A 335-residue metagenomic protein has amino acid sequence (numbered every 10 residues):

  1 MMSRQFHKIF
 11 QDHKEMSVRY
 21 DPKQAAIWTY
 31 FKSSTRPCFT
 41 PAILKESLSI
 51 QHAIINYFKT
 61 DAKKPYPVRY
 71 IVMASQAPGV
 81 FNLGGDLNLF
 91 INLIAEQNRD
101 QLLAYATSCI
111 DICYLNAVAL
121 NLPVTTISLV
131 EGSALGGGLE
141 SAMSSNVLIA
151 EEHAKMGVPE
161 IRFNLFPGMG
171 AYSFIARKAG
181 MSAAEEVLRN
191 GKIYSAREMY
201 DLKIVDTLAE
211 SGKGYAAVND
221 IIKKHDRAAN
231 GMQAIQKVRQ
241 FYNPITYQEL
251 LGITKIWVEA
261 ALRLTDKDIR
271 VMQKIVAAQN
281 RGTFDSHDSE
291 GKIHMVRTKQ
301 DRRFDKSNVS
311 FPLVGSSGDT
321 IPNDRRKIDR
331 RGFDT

Functional and structural regions predicted by a protein language model:
M1-V72: Conserved CoA-thioester-binding segment of acyl-CoA-metabolizing enzymes
D12, V18, S33, A117-S133 (+3 more regions): Crotonase-fold acyl-CoA enzyme core
S47-Q97, D111-I127, H153-A154: A structural preference for short, pocket-lining loop segments at secondary-structure junctions
M73, D86, S141-M143, M199: Hydrophobic/aromatic residues within transmembrane alpha-helices of multi-pass small-molecule transporters
I94-A106: A short acidic, glycine-rich active-site loop that binds or catalyzes chemistry on phosphate/adenosine moieties
D206-V271: C-terminal long alpha-helix characteristic of the crotonase
Q279-M295: Patatin-like phospholipase
R297-R303, S307, D319-T320, R325-R326 (+1 more regions): N-terminal helix initiation/capping motif
